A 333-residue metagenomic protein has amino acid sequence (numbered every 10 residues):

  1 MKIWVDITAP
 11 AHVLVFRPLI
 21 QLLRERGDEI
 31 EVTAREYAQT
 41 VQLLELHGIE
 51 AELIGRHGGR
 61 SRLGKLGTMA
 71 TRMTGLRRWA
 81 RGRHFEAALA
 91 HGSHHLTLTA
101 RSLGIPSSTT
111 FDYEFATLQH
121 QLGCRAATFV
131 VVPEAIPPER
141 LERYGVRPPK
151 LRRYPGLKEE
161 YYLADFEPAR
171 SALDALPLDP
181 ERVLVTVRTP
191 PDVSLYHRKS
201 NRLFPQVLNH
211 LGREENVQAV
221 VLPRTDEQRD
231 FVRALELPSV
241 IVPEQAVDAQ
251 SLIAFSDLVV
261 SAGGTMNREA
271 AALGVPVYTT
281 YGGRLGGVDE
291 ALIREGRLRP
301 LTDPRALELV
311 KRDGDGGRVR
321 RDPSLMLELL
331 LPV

Functional and structural regions predicted by a protein language model:
R24-T68: Conserved nucleotide-sugar phosphate-binding/catalytic loop shared by glycosyltransferases and other
H47-R60, L208-P243: Catalytic donor nucleotide-activated moiety binding site of glycosyltransferases and closely related
R72-W79, D226-A262, M266: Donor nucleotide-activated moiety binding/catalytic core segment of transferases that use nucleotide-activated donors
A88-T99, T109-T110, L252-D289: A donor-sugar binding/catalytic signature common to diverse glycosyltransferases and related nucleotide-sugar
S108-T110, T117-V132, I253: A conserved, positively charged/aromatic
T128-S200: A nucleotide-sugar donor-handling region in carbohydrate enzymes
A272-G316: Catalytic binding pocket for nucleotide-activated donors in carbohydrate/polymer assembly enzymes
G314-V333: C-terminal amphipathic helix plus adjacent low-complexity, charged tail appended to glycosyltransferase catalytic
